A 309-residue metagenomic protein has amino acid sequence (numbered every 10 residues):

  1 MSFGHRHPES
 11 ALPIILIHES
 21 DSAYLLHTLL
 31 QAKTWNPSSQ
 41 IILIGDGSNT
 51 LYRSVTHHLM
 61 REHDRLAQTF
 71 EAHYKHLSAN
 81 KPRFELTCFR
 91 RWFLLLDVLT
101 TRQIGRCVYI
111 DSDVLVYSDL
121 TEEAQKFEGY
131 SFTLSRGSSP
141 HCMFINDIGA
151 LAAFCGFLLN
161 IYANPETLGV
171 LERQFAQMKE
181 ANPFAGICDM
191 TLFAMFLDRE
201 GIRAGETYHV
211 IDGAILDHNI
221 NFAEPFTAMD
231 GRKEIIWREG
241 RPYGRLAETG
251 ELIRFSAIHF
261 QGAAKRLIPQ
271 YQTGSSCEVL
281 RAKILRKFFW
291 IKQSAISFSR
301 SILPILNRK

Functional and structural regions predicted by a protein language model:
M1-L77, T100, Q272-R308: N-terminal anchoring/stem segment of glycosyltransferases
L29-K33, L95-L96, M190-A194: Short amphipathic alpha-helical segments and helix-helix/interface helices
T34-S39, D97-V108, D147-A152, R199: Secondary-structure boundary elements
T69-P82, L168-E172: An acidic/histidine-cluster motif and surrounding catalytic segment that typifies divalent-metal-assisted enzyme active
E85-W92, G186-T191: Conserved glycosyltransferase catalytic-site signature
T87-T133, G137: GT-A fold catalytic core of metal-dependent nucleotide-sugar glycosyltransferases, centered on the diacidic
S131-G149: Short beta-strand-to-loop element that shapes/binds the nucleotide-sugar donor at the catalytic cleft/hinge
C155-F289: Catalytic core and acceptor-binding pocket of nucleotide-sugar-dependent glycosyltransferases
